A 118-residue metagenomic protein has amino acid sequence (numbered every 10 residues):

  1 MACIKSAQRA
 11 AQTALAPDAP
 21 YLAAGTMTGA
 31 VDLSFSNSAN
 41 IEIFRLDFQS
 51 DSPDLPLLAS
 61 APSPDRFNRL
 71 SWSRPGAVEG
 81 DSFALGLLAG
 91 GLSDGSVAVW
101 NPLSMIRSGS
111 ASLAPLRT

Functional and structural regions predicted by a protein language model:
M1-T118: WD40 beta-propeller repeat fold
